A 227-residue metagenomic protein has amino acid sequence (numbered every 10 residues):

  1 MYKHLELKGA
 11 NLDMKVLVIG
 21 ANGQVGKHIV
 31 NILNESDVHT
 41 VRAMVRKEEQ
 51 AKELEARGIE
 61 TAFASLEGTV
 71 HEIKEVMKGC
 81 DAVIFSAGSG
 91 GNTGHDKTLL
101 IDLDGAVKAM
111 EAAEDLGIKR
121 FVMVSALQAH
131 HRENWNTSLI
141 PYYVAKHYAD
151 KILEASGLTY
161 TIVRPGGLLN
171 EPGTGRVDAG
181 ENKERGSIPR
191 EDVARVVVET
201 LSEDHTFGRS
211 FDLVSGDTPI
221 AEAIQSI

Functional and structural regions predicted by a protein language model:
M1-D13: Short, Lys/Arg-enriched N-terminal segments with co-localized hydrophobic residues within the first ~10-30 amino acids
K15, D81-A82, R120: Structural motif
V16-D37: N-terminal Rossmann NAD(P)H-binding glycine-rich loop of SDR-like oxidoreductase domains
I19, T40-M44, E48-Q50, N92-T93 (+2 more regions): Conserved Rossmann-fold NAD(P)-dependent oxidoreductase catalytic core, especially the SDR/UDP-sugar
M44-K108, A112-D115, L201-H205, F211: NAD(P)H-binding glycine-rich loop region in Rossmannoid oxidoreductase-like domains and their noncatalytic homologs
V45, R164-L169: Conserved SDR Rossmann-fold cofactor-binding beta-strand/turn motif
N170-I227: Active-site-lining helix/loop region of Rossmann-like oxidoreductase modules
